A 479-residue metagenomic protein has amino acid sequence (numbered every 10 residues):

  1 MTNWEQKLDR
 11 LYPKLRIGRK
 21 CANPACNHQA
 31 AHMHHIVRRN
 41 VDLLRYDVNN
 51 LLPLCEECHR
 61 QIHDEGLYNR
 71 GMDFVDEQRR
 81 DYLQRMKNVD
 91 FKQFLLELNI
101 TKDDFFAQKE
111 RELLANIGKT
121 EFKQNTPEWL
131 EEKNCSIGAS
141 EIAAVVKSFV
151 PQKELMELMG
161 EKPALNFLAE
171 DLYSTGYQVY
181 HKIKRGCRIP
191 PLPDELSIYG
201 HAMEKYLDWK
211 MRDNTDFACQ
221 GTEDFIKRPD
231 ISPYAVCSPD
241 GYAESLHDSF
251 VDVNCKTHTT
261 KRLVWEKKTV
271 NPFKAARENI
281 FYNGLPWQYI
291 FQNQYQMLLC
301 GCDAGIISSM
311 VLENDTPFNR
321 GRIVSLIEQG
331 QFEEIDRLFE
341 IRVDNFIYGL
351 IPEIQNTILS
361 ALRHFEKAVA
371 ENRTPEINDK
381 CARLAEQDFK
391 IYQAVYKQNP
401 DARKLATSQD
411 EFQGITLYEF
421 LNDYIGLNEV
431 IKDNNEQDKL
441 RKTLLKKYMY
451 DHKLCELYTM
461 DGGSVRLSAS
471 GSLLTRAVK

Functional and structural regions predicted by a protein language model:
M1-A22, N40-N49: Short, charged surface segments at domain edges that flank catalytic/cofactor-binding sites
E5-Q6, R38, C55, P286 (+1 more regions): Generic structural signal for alpha-helix starts
A22-P53, I62, G66-D73: Histidine-centered nuclease catalytic patch
F74-A107: Short flanking/linker segments adjacent to small metal-binding domains or redox-active Cys/His motifs
L95-K479: Accessory terminal regions of nucleic-acid processing enzymes
